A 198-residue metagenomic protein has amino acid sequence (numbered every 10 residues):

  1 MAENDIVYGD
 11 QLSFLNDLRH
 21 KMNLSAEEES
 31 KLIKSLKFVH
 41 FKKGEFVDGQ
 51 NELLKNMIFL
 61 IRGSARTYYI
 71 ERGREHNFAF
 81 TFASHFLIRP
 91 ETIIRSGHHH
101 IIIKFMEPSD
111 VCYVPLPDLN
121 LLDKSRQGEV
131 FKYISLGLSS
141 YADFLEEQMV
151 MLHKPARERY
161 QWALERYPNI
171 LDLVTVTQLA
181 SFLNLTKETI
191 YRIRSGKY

Functional and structural regions predicted by a protein language model:
M1-K37: Cyclic nucleotide-binding regulatory module and flanking cytosolic helices
K34-S35, F46-N56, R74-E75, S96-H99: A short beta-loop-beta micro-motif enriched in histidine and acidic residues
K37, S64-Y69, F86, D110-V111: Short beta-strand segments in beta-sandwich/barrel cores
K37-E52, E71, T81-H85: Conserved short histidine dyad/triad with adjacent acidic residue
G44, K55-R66, A83-S84: Glycine- and acidic-residue-biased ligand/ion/polar-headgroup-sensing regions
E75, I94-Y113, P117, G128: Ligand-binding loop in jelly-roll beta-barrel domains
H99, D118-P155: A small-molecule sensor/coupling module
K154-Y198: Phosphate-/nucleic-acid-contacting segments
